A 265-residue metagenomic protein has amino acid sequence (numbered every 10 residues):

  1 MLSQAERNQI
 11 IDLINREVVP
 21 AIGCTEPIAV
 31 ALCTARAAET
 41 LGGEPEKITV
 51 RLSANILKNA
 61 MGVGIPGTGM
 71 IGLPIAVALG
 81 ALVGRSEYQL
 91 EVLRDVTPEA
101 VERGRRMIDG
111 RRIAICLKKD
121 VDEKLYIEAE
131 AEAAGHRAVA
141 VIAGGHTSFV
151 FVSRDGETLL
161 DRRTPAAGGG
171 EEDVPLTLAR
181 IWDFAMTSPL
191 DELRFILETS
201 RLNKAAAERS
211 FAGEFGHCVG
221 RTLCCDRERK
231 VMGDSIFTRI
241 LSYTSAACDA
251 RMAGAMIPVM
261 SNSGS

Functional and structural regions predicted by a protein language model:
M1-I11, G42-I56, L223-G264: Acidic-glycine-rich active-site phosphate/pyrophosphate-binding loop
Q9-I22, R180-A185: Generic N-terminal amphipathic, Lys/Arg-enriched alpha-helix
N15-C24, K58-T68, C248-S263: A short glycine/serine-rich beta->alpha loop
P20-G23, V63, G67, L90-R94 (+2 more regions): Hydrophobic alpha-helical scaffolding
P27-G43, S265: Alpha-helical support elements that line or immediately flank enzyme active sites and cofactor-binding pockets
E46-Q89, V101-I113: A structural-propensity feature for long, helix-poor, extended segments
E91-R106, L117-I127: Short, glycine/charge-rich beta-strand/loop segments that flank catalytic centers and engage negatively charged groups
D109-M256: Signature of multi-pass transmembrane helix bundles
